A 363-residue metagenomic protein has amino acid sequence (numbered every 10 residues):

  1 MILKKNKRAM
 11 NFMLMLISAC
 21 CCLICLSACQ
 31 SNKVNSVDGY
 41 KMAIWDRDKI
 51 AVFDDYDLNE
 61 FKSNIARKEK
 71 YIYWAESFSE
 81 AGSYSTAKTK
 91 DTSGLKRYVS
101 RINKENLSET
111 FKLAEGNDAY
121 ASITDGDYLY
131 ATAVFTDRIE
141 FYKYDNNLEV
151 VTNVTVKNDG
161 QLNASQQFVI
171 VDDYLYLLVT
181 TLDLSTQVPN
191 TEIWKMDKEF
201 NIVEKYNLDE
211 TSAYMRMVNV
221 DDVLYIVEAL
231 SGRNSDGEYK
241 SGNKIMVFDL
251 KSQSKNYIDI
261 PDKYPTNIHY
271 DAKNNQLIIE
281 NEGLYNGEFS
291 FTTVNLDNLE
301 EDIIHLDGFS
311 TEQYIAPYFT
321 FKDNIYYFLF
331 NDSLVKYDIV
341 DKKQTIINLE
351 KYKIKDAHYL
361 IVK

Functional and structural regions predicted by a protein language model:
K5, L14-D127, I139-F141, V156 (+1 more regions): N-terminal "mature head" segments of proteins
M42-W45, F53-D54, S100-E105, Y142-N146 (+4 more regions): Hydrophobic/aromatic beta-strand positions that recur at structurally equivalent sites within the blades
A51-D57, N106-A114, E149-G160, F200-L208 (+3 more regions): A short beta-strand motif characteristic of beta-propeller blades
L58-E69, W74-S77, E115-G126, G160-D172 (+4 more regions): Repeated scaffold domains used in trafficking and secretory/extracellular systems, primarily beta-propellers
Y73-A75, A131-T132, L177-V179, I226-E228 (+2 more regions): Residue position within the beta-strands of beta-propeller blades
G82-S100, D137-Y142, D183-W194, R233-M246 (+2 more regions): Structural motif
E238-K244, S254-I339: Intrinsically disordered, low-complexity segments enriched in Gly and acidic/Ser/Thr residues that form flexible
F330-K363: Blade-level signature of beta-propeller repeat domains, shared across WD40, Kelch, NHL, RCC1 and BNR/Asp-box propellers
